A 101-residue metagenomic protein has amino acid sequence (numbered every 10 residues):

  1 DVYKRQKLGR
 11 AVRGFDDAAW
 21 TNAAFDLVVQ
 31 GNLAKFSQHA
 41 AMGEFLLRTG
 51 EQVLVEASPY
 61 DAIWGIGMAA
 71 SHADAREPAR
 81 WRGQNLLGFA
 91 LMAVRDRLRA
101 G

Functional and structural regions predicted by a protein language model:
V2-Y3: Short, small-residue-biased leader/transition segments that mark boundaries at the very start of proteins
R10-A11: Glycine-aromatic micro-motifs
G14-G101: Long, amphipathic alpha-helical surface segments
